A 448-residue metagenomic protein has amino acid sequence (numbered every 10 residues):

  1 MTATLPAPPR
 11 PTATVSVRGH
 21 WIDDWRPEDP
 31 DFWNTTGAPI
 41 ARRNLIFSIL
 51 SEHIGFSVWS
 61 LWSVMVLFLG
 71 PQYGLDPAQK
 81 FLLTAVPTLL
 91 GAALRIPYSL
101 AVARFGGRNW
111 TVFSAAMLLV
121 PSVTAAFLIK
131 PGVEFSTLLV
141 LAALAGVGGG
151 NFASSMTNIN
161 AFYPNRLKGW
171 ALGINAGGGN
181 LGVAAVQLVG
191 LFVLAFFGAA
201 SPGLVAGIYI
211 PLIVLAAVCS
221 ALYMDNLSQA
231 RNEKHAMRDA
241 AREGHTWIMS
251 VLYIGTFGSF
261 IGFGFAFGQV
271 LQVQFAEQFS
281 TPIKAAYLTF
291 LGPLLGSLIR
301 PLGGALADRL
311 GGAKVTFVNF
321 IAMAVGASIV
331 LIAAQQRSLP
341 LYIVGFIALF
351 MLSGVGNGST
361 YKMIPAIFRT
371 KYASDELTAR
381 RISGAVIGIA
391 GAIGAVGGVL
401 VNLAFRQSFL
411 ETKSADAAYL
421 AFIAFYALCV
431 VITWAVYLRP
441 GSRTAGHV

Functional and structural regions predicted by a protein language model:
W62-L67, E243-S297, Y361-K362: Extracytoplasmic gate region of multi-pass secondary transporters
A85-L100, F290-G303: Central cavity-lining transmembrane alpha-helices of secondary-active solute carriers, predominantly the Major
A93-F135: Conserved MFS/SLC helix-loop-helix module at the cytosolic interface between two early adjacent transmembrane helices
A116-P131, I321-R337: C-terminal ends and interior cores of transmembrane alpha-helices in multi-pass membrane transporters/permeases
F135-G150, P340-N357: Hydrophobic core of transmembrane alpha-helices in multi-pass small-molecule transporters, especially MFS/SLC-type
L139-G178: Cytoplasmic helix-loop-helix junction between adjacent transmembrane helices in 12-TM secondary transporters
G169-G190, I387-V401: Glycine-rich segments within core transmembrane alpha-helices of 12-TM secondary carriers
N175-D225: Helix-loop-helix hairpin linking two adjacent transmembrane segments in secondary transporters
